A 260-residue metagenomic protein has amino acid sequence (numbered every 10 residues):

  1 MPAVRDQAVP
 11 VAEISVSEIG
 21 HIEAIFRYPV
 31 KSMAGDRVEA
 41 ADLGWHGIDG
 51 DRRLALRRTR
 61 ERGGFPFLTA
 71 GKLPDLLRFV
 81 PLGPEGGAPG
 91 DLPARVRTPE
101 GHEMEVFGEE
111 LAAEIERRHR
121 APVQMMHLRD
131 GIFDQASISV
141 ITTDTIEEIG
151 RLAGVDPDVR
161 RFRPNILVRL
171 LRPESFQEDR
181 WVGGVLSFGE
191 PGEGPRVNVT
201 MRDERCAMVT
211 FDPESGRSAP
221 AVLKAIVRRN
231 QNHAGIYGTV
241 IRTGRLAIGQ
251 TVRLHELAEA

Functional and structural regions predicted by a protein language model:
P2-A260: Metal-cofactor-dependent catalytic cores
